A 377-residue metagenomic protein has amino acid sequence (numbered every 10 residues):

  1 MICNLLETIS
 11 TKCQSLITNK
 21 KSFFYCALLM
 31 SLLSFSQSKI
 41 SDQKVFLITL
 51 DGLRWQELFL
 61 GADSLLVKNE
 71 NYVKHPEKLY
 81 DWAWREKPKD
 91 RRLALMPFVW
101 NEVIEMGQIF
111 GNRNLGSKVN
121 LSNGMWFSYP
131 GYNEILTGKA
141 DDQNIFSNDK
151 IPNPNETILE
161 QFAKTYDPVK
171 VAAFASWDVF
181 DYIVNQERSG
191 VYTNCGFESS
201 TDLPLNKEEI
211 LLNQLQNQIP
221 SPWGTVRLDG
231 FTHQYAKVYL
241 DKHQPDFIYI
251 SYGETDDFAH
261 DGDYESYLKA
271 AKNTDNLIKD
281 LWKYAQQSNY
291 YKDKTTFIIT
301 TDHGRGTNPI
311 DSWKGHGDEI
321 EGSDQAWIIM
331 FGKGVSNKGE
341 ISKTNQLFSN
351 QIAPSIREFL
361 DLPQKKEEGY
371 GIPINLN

Functional and structural regions predicted by a protein language model:
M1-D42: Bacterial Sec-dependent N-terminal signal peptides
F46-L47, W55, T274-K314, I356: Metal-dependent active-site segment of extracytoplasmic phospho-/sulfohydrolases and closely related
Q56, L60-M125: Short, structured active-site-proximal loop/turn typified by the sulfatase FGly-forming signature C/S-X-P-X-R
Q56-A62, N114-L115, F146-N148, F174 (+4 more regions): Short, solvent-exposed loop/turn and secondary-structure capping segments
N69, T300-F331: Histidine-centered active-site microenvironments of extracellular/periplasmic hydrolases and transferases
G124-L215: Catalytic-site neighborhoods of secreted/periplasmic enzymes that process anionic sulfate/phosphate groups
T165-Y166, K343-L376: Non-catalytic, well-ordered alpha-helical segments in soluble enzyme domains
Q234-D280: Active-site His/acidic residue clusters
